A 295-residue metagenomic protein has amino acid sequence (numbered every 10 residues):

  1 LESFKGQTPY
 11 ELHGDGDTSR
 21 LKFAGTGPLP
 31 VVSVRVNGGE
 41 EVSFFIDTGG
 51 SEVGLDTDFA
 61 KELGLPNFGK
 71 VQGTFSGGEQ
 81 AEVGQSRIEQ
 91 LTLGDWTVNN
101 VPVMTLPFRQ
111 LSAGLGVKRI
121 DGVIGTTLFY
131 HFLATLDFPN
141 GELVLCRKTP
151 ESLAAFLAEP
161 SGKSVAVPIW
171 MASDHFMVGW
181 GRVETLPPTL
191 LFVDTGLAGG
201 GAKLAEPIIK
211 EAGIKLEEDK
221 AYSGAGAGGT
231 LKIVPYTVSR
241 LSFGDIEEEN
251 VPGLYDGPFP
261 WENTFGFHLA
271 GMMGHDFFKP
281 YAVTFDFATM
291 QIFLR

Functional and structural regions predicted by a protein language model:
L1-R295: Pepsin/retropepsin-fold aspartyl endopeptidases
